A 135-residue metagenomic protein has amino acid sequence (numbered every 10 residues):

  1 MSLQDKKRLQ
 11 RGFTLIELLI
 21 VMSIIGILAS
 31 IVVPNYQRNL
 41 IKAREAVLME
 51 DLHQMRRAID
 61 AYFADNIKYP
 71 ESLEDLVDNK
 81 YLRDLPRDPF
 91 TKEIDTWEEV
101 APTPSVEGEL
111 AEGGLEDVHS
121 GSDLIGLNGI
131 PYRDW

Functional and structural regions predicted by a protein language model:
M1-R11: N-terminal leader/signal peptides at the extreme start of proteins
L9-Y36: N-terminal single-pass transmembrane signal-anchor helix
I16, A29, E45-L48, L73: Alpha-helical structural signal
N35-L52: Aliphatic-rich helix starts adjacent to a transmembrane/signal segment
H53, R57-W135: Low-complexity, acidic interaction segments enriched in glycine
